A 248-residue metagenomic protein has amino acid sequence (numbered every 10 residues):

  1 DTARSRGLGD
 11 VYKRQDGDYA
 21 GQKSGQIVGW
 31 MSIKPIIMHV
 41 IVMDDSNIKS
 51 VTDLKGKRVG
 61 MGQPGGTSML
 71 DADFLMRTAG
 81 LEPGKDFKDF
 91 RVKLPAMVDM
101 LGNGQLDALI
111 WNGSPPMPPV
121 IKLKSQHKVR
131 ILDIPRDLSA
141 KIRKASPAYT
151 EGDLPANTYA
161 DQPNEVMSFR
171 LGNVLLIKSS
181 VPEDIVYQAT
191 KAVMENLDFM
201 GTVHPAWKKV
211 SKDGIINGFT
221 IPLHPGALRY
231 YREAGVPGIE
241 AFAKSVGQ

Functional and structural regions predicted by a protein language model:
D1-L8, Y12: Single conserved hydrophobic/aromatic residue that forms the stacking wall/gate of nucleotide- or nucleobase-binding
K13, Q26-S32: Short beta-strand-centered segments that line the small-molecule binding cleft or hinge of alpha/beta clamshell
D16-G17, P83-V181: Pocket-lining segment of extracytoplasmic ligand-binding domains
Y19-S24, N217: Short, solvent-exposed loop/beta-turn-alpha elements that line the ligand-binding surface or hinge of extracytoplasmic
I33-I37, F169-R170: Short, solvent-exposed loop/turn segments at the edges of secondary structure
P35-N103, D213, N217, I221-G226: Bilobed "Venus flytrap"/periplasmic-binding protein-like clamshell domains and structurally analogous long
P64-F74, A148-V210, I216-F219: Ligand-binding clefts/hinges and TM-proximal coupling segments of bilobed small-molecule sensing domains
A96, G113-I131, K141-K144, D184-Q248: An extracytoplasmic/periplasmic, membrane-proximal ligand-sensing/linker region
